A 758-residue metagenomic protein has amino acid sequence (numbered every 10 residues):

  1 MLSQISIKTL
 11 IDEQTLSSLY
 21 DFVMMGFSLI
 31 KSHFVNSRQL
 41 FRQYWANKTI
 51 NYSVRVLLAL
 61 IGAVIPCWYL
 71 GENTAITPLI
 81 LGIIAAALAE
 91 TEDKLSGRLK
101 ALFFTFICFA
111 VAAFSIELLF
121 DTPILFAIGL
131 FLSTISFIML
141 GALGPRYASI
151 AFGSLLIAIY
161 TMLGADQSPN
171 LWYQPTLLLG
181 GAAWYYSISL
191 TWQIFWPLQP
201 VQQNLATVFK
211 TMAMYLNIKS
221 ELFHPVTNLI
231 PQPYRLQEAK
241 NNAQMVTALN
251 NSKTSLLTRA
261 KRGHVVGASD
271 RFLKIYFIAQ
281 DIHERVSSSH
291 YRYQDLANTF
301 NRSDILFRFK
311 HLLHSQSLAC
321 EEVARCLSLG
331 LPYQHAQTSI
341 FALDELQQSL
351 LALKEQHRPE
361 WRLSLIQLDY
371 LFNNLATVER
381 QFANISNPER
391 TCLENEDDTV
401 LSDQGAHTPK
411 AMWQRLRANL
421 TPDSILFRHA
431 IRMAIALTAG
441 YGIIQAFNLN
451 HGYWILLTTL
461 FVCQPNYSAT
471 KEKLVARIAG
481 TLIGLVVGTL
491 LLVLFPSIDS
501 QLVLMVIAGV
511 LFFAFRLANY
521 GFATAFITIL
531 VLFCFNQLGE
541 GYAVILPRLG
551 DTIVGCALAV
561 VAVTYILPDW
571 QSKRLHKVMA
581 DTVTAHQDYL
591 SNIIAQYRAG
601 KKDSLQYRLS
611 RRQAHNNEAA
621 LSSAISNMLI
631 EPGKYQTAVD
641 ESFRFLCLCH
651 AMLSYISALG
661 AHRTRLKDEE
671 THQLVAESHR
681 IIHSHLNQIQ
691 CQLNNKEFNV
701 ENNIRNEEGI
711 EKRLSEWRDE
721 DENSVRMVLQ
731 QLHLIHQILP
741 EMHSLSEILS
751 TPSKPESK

Functional and structural regions predicted by a protein language model:
L2, S6-V54, I61, I65 (+9 more regions): Long, hydrophobic alpha-helical segments that serve as membrane-spanning/inserting helices
Q39-Y52, W68-N73, E92-L102, L118-P123 (+8 more regions): Short, amphipathic, aromatic/basic-enriched membrane-interface segments that mark the entry/exit of transmembrane
F41-S53, L58-W172, Y186: Helix-loop-helix transmembrane hairpins and adjacent membrane-interface loops of multi-pass inner-membrane proteins
V54, L58-G62, P66, F103 (+25 more regions): Hydrophobic faces of alpha-helical transmembrane segments in multi-pass integral membrane proteins
L70-G71, T408-V510, I529: Core alpha-helical transmembrane segments of integral membrane proteins
S149, G153-Q174, W192, L532-R548 (+1 more regions): Transmembrane helix-loop junctions at the membrane interface of multipass transporters and ion channels
L178, A182-Q202, A562-K573: Transmembrane signal-anchor/signal-peptide helices with a preference for the extracytoplasmic
L490-M628, G633: Generic detector of multi-pass transmembrane helix bundles and their immediately adjacent loops in polytopic membrane
